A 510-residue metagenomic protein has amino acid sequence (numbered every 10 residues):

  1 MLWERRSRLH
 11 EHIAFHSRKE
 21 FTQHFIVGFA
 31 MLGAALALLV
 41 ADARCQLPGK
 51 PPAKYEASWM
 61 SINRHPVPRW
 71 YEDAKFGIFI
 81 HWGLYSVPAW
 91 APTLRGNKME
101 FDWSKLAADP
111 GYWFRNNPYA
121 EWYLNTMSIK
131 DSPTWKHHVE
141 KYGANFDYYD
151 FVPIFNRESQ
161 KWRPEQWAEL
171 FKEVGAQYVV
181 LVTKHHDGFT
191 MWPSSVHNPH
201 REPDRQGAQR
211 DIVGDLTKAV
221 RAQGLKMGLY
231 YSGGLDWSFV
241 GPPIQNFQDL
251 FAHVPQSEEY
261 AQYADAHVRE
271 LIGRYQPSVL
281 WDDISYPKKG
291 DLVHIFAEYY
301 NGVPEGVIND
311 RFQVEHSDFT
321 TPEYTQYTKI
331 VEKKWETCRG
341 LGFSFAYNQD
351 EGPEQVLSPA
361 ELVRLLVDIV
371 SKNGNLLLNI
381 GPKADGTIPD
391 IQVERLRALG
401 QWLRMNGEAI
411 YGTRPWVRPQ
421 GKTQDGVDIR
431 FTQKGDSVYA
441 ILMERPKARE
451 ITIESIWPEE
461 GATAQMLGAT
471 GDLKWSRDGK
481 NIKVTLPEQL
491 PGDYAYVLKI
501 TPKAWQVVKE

Functional and structural regions predicted by a protein language model:
M1-R8: Intrinsic, low-complexity polybasic segments
E11-I13: Short hydrophobic alpha-helical segments enriched in small aliphatic residues
F21-T22: N-terminal export leaders
I26-A37: Bacterial N-terminal signal peptides
A41-R44: Sec/Tat signal peptide C-region and signal peptidase I cleavage site
Q46-E510: Mature catalytic domains of secreted/periplasmic carbohydrate-active enzymes
